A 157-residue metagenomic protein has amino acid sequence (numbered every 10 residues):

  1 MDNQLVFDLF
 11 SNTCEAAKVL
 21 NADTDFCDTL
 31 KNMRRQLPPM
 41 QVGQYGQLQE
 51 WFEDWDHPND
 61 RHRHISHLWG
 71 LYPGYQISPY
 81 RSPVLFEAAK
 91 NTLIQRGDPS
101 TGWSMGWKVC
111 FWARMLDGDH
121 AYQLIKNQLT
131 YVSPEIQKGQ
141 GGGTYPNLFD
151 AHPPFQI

Functional and structural regions predicted by a protein language model:
M1-D2, R61, I65, R81 (+1 more regions): Extracytoplasmic/periplasmic, Sec-exported soluble proteins
M1-D28, H62: The feature captures the catalytic groove of carbohydrate-active enzymes
D2-S11, S66-Y75, W103-W112: Well-ordered alpha-helical segments within folded domains of soluble proteins
E15-V19, Y75, Q95: General structural signal for alpha-helix termini and helix-helix connectors
F26-P58, R81-I157: Non-catalytic carbohydrate-binding regions of carbohydrate-active enzymes
H57-D60, W69: Short, functionally important structural connectors and interaction interfaces within domains
